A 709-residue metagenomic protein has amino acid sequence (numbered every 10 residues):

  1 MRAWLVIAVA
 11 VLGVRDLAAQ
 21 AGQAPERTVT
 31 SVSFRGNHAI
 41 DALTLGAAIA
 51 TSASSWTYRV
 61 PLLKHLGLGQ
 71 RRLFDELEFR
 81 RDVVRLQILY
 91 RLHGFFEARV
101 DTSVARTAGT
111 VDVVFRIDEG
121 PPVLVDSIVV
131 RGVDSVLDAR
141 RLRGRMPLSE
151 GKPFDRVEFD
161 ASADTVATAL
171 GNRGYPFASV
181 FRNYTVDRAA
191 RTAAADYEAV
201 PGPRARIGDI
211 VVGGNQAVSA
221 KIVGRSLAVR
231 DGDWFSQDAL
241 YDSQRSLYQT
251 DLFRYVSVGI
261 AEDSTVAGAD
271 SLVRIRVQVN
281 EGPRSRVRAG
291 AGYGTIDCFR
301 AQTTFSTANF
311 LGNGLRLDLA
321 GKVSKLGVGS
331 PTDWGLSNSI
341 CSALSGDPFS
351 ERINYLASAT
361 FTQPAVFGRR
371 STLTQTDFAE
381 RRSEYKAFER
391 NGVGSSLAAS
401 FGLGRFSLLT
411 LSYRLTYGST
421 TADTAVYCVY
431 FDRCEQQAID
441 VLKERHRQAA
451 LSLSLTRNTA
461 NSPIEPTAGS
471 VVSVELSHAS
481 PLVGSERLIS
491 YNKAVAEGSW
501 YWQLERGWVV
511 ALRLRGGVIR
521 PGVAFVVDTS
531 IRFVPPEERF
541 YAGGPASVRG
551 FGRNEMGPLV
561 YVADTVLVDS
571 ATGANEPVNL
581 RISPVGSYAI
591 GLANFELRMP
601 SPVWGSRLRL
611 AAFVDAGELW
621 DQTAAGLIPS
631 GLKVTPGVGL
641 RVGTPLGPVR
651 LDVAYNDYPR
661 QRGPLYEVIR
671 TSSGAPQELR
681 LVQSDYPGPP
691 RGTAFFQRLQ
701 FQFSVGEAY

Functional and structural regions predicted by a protein language model:
W4-L12: Sec-dependent N-terminal signal peptides
R15-A19: Sec/Tat signal peptide C-region and signal peptidase I cleavage site
Q20-F299, T304, D318-L336, L344-Y355 (+6 more regions): Periplasmic polypeptide-binding modules associated with outer-membrane biogenesis and secretion
L148, V212, V229, Q249 (+4 more regions): Conserved helix-loop functional segments at active or binding sites
R254-V256, S285-V287, C298, F310-L317 (+6 more regions): Repeated loop/turn-to-beta-strand initiation elements of outer-membrane beta-barrel proteins
V273-R274, R286-R288, G292-F299, S306 (+6 more regions): C-terminal outer-membrane beta-barrel translocator/porin domains of Gram-negative envelope proteins and their
G346-D440: Transmembrane beta-barrel wall of Gram-negative outer-membrane proteins
K633-Y658: A short, conserved beta-to-alpha structural element at the edge of catalytic cores that scaffolds binding
